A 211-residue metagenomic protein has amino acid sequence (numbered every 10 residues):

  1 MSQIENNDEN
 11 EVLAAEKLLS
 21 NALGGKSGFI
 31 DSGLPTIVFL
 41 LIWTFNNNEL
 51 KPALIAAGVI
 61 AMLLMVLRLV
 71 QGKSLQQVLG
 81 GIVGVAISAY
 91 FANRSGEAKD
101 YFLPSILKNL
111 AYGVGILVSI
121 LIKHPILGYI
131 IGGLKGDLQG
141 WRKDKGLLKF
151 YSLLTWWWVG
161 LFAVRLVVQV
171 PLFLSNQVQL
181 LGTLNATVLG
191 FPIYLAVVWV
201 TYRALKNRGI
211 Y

Functional and structural regions predicted by a protein language model:
M1-G24: Short, Lys/Arg-rich, polar N-terminal cytosolic tail immediately upstream of the first transmembrane signal-anchor
I42-V59, V78: Structural signature of hydrophobic alpha-helical transmembrane segments
N47, V70-S74, R94-F102, L180: Membrane-interface helix caps and helix-loop-helix hairpins in membrane proteins
M62-G72: C-terminal ends of transmembrane helices
L75-A86, F102-N109: Cytoplasmic-side transmembrane-helix entry/capping segments in multi-pass membrane proteins
G81-N93, A111-I116: Small-residue-rich segments of transmembrane alpha-helices in multi-pass membrane proteins, especially helix faces
K99-K149: Membrane-proximal helix-loop-helix units in multi-pass membrane proteins
L134-Y211: C-terminal membrane-adjacent module
